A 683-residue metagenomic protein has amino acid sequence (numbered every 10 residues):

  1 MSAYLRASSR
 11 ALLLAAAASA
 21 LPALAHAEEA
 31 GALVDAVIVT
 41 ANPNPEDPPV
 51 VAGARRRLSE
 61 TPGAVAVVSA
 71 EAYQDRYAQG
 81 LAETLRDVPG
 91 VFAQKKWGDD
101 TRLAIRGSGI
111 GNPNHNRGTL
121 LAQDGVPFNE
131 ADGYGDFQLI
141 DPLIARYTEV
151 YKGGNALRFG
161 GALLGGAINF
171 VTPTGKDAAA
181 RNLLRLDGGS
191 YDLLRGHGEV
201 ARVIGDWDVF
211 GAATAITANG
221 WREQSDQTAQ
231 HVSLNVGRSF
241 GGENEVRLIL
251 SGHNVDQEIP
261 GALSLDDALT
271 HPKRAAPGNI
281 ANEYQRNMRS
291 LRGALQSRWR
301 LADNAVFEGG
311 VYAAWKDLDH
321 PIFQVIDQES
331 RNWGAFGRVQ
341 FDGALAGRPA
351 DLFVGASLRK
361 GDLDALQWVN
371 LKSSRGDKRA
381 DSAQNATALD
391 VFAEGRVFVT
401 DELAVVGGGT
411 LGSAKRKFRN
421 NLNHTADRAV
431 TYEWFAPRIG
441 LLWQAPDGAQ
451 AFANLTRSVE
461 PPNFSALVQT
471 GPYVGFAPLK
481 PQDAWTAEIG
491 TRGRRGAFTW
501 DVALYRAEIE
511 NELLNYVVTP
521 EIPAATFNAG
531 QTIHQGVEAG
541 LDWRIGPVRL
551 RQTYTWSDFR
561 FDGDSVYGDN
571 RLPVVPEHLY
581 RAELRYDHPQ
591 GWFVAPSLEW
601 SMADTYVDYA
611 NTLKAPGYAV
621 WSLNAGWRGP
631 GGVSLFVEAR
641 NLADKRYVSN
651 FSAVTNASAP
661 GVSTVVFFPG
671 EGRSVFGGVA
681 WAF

Functional and structural regions predicted by a protein language model:
A54-R55, P62-V65, A82-N129: Extracytoplasmic beta-strand/coil segments of soluble accessory domains associated with Gram-negative outer-membrane
L58, L81-T84, R102-A104, T119-Q123 (+4 more regions): N-terminal periplasmic accessory domains that precede and gate Gram-negative outer-membrane beta-barrel machines
V126-K152: Short acidic/polar hinge/loop motifs at secondary-structure boundaries that mediate gating or recognition
R181, G188-T217, R222-P260, Q285-R300 (+6 more regions): Transmembrane beta-barrel wall of Gram-negative outer-membrane proteins
L250-S251, G347-K360, S382-I509, R544 (+2 more regions): Structural signature of Gram-negative outer-membrane beta-barrels, strongest in the C-terminal barrel of TonB-dependent
V306-D319, Q444, Q450-T456, K480-D562 (+2 more regions): Membrane-embedded beta-barrel scaffold of Gram-negative outer-membrane proteins
T400-V405, S413-A414, T499, L504-I509 (+2 more regions): Gram-negative outer-membrane beta-barrel transporters
E510, G546, W600-V607, W627-F683: C-terminal beta-signal and adjacent terminal beta-strands/loops of Gram-negative outer-membrane beta-barrel proteins
